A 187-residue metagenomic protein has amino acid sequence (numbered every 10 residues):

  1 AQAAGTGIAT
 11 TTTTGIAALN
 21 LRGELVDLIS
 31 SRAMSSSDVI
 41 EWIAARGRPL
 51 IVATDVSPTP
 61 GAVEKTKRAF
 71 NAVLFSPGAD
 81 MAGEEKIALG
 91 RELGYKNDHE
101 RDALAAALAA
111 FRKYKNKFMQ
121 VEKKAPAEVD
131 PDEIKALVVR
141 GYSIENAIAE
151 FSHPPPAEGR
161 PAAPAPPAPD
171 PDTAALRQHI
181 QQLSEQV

Functional and structural regions predicted by a protein language model:
Q2-A4, T12-G159: Phosphate- and other anionic-substrate recognition elements at nucleic-acid/protein interfaces
L28-I29, P166, A174, H179: Beta-strand/loop-dominated core regions that host nucleotide or nucleotide-derived cofactor-binding catalytic loops
E158-A168: Intrinsically disordered, low-complexity linkers and terminal tails enriched in Pro/Gly and often acidic or mixed-charge
